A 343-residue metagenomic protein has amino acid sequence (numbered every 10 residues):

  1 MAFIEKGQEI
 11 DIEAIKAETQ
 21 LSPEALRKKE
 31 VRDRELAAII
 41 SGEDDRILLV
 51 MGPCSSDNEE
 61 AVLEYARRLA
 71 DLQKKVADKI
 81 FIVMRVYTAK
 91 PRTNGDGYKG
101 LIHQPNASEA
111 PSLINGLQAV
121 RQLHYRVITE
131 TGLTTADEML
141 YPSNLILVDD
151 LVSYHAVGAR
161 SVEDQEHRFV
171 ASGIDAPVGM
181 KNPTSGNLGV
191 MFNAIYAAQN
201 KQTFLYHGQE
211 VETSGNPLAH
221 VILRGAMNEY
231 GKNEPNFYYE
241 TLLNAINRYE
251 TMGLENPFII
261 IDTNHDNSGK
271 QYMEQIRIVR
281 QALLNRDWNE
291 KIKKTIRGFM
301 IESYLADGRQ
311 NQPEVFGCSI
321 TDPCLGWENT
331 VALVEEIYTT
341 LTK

Functional and structural regions predicted by a protein language model:
M1-S41: N- or domain-start disorder-to-order transition segments that initiate the globular core
A37-D45, T251-N256: Glycine-rich phosphate/diphosphate-binding loops that line cofactor/substrate pockets in enzymes
L48-A61, D322: Conserved phosphate/anionic-ligand binding catalytic regions in large, soluble enzymes, centered on
G52, I261, G326: Conserved, mostly hydrophobic/aromatic
C54-D57, N256, N264-K270: Short acidic, Gly/Ser-rich segments with clustered Asp/Glu that frequently serve as metal-coordination loops in enzyme
A66, K79-N244, R248, H265-K270 (+4 more regions): Active-site-facing alpha/beta catalytic cores
S303-L341: Internal helix-turn-beta structural module
